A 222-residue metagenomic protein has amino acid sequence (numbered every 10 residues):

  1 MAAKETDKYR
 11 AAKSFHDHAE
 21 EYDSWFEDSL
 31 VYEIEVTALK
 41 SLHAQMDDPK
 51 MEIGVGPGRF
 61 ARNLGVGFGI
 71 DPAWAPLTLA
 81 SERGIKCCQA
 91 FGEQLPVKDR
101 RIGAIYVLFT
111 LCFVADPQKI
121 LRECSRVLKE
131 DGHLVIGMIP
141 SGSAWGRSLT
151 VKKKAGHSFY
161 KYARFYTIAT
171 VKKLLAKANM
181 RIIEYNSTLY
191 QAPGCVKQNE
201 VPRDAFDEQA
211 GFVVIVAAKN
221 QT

Functional and structural regions predicted by a protein language model:
M1-M46, R59, V196, A205-E208: Conserved class I S-adenosyl-L-methionine
M51-Q94: Class I SAM-dependent methyltransferase SAM/SAH-binding core
Y106: A conserved beta-strand element that flanks and buttresses the S-adenosyl-L-methionine
F109-C112: Short catalytic micro-motifs in class I SAM-dependent methyltransferases
Q118-E130: A short glycine-rich, Lys/Arg-flanked "PGG" loop and its adjoining helix->strand segment in the class I
H133-Y162: Conserved class I S-adenosyl-L-methionine
Y162-N179, E184-Y185: Short alpha-helix
I182-T222: A C-terminal cap/extension of S-adenosyl-L-methionine-dependent methyltransferases that defines the acceptor-substrate
